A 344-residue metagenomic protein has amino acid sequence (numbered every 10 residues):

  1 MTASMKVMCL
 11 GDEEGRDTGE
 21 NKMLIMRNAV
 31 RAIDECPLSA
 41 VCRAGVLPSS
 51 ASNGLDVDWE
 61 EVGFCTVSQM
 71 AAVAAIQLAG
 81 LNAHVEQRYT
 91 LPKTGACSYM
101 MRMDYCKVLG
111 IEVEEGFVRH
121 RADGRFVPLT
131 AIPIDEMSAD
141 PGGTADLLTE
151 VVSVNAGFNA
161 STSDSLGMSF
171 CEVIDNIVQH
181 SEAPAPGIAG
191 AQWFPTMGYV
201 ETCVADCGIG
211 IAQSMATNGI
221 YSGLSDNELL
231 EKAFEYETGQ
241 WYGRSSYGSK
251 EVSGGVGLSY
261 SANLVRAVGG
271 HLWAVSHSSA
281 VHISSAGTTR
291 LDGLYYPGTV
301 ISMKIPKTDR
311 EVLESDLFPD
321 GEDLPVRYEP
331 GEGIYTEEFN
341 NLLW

Functional and structural regions predicted by a protein language model:
T2-P37, G110, G219-L224, E231-W344: Flexible, glycine-/charge-rich segments associated with ATP-binding catalytic modules
A29-G110: Amphipathic alpha-helical interaction surfaces in cytosolic regulatory modules
F64, L148-C171, S249: Conserved short strand/loop->alpha-helix "switch" segment adjacent to the catalytic nucleotide/phosphoryl-transfer site
A74-I76, M103, A160-P195, L258-V265: Conserved ATP-binding N-box helix of the HATPase_c
C106-G124: A glycine-rich helix N-cap at a beta->alpha junction
G124-F158, I220-Y242, S261-N263: Helix-loop-beta hinge of the Bergerat
C171, C207, H277-S279: An acidic- and aromatic-residue-enriched active-site/binding cleft used to recognize and process polar
N176-C207, A212-T217, T288: ATP-lid-like helix-loop hinge signature
